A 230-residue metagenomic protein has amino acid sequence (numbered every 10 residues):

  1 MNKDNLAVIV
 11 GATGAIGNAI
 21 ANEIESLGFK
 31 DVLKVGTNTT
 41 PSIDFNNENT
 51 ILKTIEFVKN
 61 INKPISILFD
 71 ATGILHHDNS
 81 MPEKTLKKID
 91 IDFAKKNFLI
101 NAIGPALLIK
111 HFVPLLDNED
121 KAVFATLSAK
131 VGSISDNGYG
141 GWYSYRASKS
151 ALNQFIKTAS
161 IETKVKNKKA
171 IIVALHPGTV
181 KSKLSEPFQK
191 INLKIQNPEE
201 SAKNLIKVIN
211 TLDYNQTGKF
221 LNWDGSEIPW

Functional and structural regions predicted by a protein language model:
V10-E25: N-terminal Rossmann NAD(P)H-binding glycine-rich loop of SDR-like oxidoreductase domains
N22, A106, S150-K157, I161 (+1 more regions): Conserved active-site helix of classical SDR/Rossmann-fold NAD(P)-dependent CH-OH oxidoreductases
V35-K53: Rossmann-fold cofactor-recognition segment
F57-T72: A glycine-rich helix->loop->beta "capping" turn within Rossmann-like NAD(P)(H)-dependent oxidoreductase domains
I74-D78, P82-N97, N118-K166: Catalytic loop of short-chain dehydrogenase/reductase
A174, P187-W230: C-terminal helical subdomain
P177-P187: Short, flexible catalytic-loop segment of classical short-chain dehydrogenase/reductase
